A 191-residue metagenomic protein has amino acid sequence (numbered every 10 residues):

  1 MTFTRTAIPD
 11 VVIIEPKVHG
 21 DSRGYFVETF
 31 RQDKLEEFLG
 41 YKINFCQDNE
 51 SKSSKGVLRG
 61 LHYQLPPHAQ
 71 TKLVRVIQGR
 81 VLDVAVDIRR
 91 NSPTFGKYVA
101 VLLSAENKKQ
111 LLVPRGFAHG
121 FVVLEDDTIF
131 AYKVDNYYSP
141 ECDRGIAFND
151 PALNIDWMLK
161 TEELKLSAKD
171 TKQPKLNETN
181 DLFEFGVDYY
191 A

Functional and structural regions predicted by a protein language model:
M1-E106, E125-D127, V134-A191: Non-catalytic, conserved peripheral segments adjacent to functional cores
A100, L111-L112: Active-site-proximal binding-pocket segments
R115-A131: Ligand-binding loop in jelly-roll beta-barrel domains
